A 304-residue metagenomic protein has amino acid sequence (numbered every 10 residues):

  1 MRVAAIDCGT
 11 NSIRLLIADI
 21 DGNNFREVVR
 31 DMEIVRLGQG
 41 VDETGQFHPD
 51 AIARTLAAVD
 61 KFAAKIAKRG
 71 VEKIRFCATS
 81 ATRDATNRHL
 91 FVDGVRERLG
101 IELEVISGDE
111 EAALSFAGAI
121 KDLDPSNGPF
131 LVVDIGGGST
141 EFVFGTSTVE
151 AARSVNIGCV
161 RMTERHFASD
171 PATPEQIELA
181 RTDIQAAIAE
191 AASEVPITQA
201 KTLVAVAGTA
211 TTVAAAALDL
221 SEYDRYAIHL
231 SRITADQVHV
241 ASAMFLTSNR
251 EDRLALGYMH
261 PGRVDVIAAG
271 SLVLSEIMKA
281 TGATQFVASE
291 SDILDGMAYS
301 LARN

Functional and structural regions predicted by a protein language model:
M1-R26: N-terminal basic/disordered segments at the start of proteins
V3, I17-I20, V35, G40-R69 (+2 more regions): Helical "lid/coupling" subdomains associated with nucleotide-phosphate turnover
G9-N11, K68-V71, G136-G138: Short flexible coil/turn linkers enriched for glycine and charged/polar residues that connect secondary-structure
I13, T140, A214: Conserved protein kinase catalytic core
N23-R36: N-terminal glycine-rich anion-binding loops that anchor highly charged ligand groups
K73-F76: Conserved beta-strand/loop subsegment of P-loop NTPase cores
L131-S139, V143: A generic, well-ordered mixed alpha/beta core segment in the N-terminal half of proteins
